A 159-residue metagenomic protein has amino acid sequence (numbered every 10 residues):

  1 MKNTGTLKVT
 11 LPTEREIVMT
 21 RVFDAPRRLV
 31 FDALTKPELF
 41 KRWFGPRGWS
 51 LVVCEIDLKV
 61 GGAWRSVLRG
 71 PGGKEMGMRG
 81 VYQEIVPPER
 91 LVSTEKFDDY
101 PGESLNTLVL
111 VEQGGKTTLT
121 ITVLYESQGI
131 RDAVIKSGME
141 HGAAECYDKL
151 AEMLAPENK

Functional and structural regions predicted by a protein language model:
M1-S50: Hydrophobic ligand-binding cavity/cleft-lining segments
K8, E55, V81, T107-V109: Short, surface-exposed charged micro-motifs
E14-T20, R27, L51, A63 (+4 more regions): Intrinsic-disorder/low-complexity, polar/charged segments enriched in Ser/Thr/Lys/Arg/Asp/Glu/Gln
R27-R28, L58-K59, Q83-E89, V109-T118: A short, structured loop/turn motif at beta-sheet edges
V30, F40, W64, Y82 (+4 more regions): Hydrophobic pocket/interface hotspot
L51-T94: Glycine-rich portal/gate segments that line the openings of hydrophobic small-molecule binding cavities
V92-E145: Beta-strand/loop substructures that line and gate deep hydrophobic ligand-binding cavities in soluble
A155-K159: Short, highly charged C-terminal tails/helix-capping segments
